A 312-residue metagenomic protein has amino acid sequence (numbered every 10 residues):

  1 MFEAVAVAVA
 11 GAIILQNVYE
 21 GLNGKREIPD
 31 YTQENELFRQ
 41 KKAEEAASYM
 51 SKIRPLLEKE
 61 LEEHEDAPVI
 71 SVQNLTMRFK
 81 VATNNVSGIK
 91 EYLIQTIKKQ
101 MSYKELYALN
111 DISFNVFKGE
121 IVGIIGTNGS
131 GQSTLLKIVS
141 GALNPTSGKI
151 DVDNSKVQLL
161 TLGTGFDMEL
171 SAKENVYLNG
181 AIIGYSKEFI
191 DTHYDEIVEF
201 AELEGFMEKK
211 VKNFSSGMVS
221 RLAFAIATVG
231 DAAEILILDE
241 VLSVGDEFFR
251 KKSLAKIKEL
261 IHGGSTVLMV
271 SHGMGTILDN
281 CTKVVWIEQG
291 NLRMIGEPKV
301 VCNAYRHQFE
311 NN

Functional and structural regions predicted by a protein language model:
V9, G24-Y107, K299-E310: Pre-NBD coupling/linker segments of ABC/ABC-like ATPases
E91-I97, Y177, F189-F206: Conserved ABC ATPase "signature" region
I125-T127: The feature captures the beta-strand-to-loop junction immediately N-terminal to the Walker
S140: Helix-to-loop junction immediately C-terminal to a conserved catalytic motif
S271-H272: H-loop/switch region of ABC-family ATPase nucleotide-binding domains
N280-E297, Y305: H-loop (His-switch) and adjacent beta-strand-loop-beta switch element of ABC-type ATPase nucleotide-binding domains
